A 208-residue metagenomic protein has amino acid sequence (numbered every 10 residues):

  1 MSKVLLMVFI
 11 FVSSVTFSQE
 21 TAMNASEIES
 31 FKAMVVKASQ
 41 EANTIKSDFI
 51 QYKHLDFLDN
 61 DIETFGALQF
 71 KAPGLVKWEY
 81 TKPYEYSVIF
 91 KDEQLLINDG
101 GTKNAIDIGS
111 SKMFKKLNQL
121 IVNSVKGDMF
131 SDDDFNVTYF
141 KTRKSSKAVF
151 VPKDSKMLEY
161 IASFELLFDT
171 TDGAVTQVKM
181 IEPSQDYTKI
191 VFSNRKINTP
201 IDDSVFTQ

Functional and structural regions predicted by a protein language model:
V4-S13: Sec-dependent N-terminal signal peptides
S18-I50, H54-D59, V205-Q208: N-terminal leader/targeting segments and the immediate start of mature chains
T21, A67-K115, Q119, T188: An acidic-aromatic
A42-T44, E63-F65, P73, P83 (+5 more regions): Extracytoplasmic
S47-F49, E63-F65, W78, F192: Extended beta-sheet lipid-handling architectures
F49, V76-Y80, L95-N98, A148-F150 (+1 more regions): Short hydrophobic/aromatic-rich beta-strand segments that constitute the beta-sheet cores of beta-sandwich/beta-barrel
I106, F130-Q208: Gly/Pro-enriched, hydrophobic low-complexity segments that function as extracytoplasmic propeptides/linkers
K116-M129: Short, solvent-exposed helix-to-loop capping segments enriched in aromatics
